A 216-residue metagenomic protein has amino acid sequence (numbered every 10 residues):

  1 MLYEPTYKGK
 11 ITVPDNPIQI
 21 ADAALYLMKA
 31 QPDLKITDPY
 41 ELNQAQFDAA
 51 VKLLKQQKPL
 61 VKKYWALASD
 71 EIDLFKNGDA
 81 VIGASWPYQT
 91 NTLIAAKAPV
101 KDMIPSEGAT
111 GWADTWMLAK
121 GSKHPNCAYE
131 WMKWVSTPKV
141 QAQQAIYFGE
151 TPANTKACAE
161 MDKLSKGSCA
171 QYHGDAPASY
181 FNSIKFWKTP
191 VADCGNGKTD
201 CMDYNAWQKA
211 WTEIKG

Functional and structural regions predicted by a protein language model:
M1-I72: Extracytoplasmic ligand-binding site segments that recognize negatively charged/polar headgroups
Y7-K10, N77-G83: Alpha-to-beta junction loops
A24, L74-G78, L118: Hydrophobic residues within well-ordered alpha-helices
L53-Q57, A96-K120: Periplasmic-binding protein-like
E71-L74, T90, A128, Q141: Short, hydrophobic alpha-helical packing/hinge segments within bilobed ligand-binding/sensory domains
A84-P99: A ligand-binding cleft/hinge motif common to bilobed small-molecule-binding domains
T110, A119-K185: Mature extracytoplasmic/periplasmic domains
F181-G216: Conserved C-terminal helix/tail region of periplasmic/extracytoplasmic solute-binding proteins
